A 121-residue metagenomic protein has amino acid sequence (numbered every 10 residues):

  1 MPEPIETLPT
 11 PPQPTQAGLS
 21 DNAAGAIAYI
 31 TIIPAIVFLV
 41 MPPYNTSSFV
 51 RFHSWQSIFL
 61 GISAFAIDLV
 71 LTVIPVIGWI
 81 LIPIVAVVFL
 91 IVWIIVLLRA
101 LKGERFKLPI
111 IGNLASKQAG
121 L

Functional and structural regions predicted by a protein language model:
M1, E6-P11, T31, T72 (+2 more regions): Compositionally biased, intrinsically disordered/low-complexity regions enriched for serine, proline and threonine
M1-N22, N113-L121: Low-complexity, intrinsically disordered extramembrane tails and loops of integral membrane proteins
I5-T7, P12-T15, V37, N45 (+3 more regions): A generic alpha-helix propensity feature with a strong bias for hydrophobic helices
P14-D21, V37-W55: Membrane interfacial helix-start motif at the N-side
A24-P42, Q56-V96: Hydrophobic alpha-helical transmembrane segments in multi-pass membrane proteins
Y44-S63, L101-G112: Amphipathic, cytosolic membrane-interfacial segments at TM-TM junctions
R51, A64, V70-V73, I110 (+2 more regions): Alpha-helix boundary/interfacial micro-motifs
V92-L121: Domain-level detector for trafficking modules
